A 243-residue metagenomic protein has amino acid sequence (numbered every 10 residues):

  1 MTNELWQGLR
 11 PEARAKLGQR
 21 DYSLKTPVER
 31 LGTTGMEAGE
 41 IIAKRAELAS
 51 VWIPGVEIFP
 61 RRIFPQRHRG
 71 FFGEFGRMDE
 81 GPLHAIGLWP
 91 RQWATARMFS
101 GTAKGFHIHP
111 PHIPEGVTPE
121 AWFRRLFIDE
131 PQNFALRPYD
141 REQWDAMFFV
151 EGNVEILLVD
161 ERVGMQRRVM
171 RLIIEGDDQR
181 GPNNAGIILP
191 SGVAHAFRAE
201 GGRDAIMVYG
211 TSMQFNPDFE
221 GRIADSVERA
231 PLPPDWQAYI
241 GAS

Functional and structural regions predicted by a protein language model:
T2-N183, G202-I206, G210-S243: Non-catalytic, conserved peripheral segments adjacent to functional cores
I156-L157, I187, H195-E200: Short beta-strand His + acidic residue motifs that chelate non-heme Fe in jelly-roll/DSBH and cupin folds
